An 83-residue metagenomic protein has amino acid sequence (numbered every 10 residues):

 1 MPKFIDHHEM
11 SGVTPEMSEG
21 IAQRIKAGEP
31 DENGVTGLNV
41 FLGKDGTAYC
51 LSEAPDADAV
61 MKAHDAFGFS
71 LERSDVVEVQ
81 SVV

Functional and structural regions predicted by a protein language model:
M1-D31, T36-L38, L42-T47, A57 (+2 more regions): Short S/T/G/P-rich N-terminal loop/turn motif that feeds into the first structured element of a domain
L51-E53: Short hydrophobic/aromatic beta-strand micro-patches that form the beta-sheet surface supporting nucleotide- or nucleic
P55-D58, G68-F69: Short, surface-exposed beta-strand-loop junctions and turns on beta-sheet-rich folds
H64: Short, flexible helix/strand-to-coil boundary loops that buttress conserved ligand/catalytic motifs in alpha/beta
F69-V82: Conserved short beta-strand edge segments in small beta-sheet-based binding/regulatory domains
